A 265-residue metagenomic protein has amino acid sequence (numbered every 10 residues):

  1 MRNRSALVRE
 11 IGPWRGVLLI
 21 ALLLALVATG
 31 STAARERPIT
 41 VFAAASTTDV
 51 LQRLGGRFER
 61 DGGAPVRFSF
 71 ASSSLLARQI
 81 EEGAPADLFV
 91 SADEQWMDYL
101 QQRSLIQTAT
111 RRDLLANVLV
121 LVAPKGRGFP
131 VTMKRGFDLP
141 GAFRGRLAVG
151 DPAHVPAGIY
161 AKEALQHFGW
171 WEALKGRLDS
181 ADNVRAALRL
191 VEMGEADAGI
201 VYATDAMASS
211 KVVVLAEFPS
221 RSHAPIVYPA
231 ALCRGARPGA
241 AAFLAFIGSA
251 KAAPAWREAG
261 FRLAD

Functional and structural regions predicted by a protein language model:
R2-L18: Bacterial N-terminal signal peptides that target proteins for export
V8-G12, L26, L190: Compositionally biased, low-complexity repeat tracts
G16-A28: Bacterial N-terminal signal peptides
T29-A84, S91-E94, D98-N117, V122-D265: Exported/periplasmic ABC-transporter solute-binding proteins
